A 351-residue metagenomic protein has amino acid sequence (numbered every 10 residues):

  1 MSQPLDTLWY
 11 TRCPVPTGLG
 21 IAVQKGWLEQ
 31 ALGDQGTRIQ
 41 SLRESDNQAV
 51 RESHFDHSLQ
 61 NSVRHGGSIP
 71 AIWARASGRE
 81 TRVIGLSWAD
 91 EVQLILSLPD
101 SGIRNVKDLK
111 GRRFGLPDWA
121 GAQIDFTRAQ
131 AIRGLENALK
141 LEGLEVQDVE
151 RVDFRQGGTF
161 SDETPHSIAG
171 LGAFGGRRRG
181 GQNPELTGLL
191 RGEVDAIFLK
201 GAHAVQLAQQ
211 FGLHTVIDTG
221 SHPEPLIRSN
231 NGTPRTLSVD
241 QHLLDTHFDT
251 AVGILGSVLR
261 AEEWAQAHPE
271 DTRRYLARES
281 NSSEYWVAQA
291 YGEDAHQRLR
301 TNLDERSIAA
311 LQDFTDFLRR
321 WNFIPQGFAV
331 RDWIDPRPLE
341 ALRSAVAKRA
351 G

Functional and structural regions predicted by a protein language model:
M1-D6, K348-G351: Short, low-complexity disordered leader/linker segments with a strong preference for bacterial N-terminal type II
P4-Q147, R151-R155, D162: Short, glycine-/small- and polar/acidic-enriched structural segments that line small-molecule recognition paths
Q30-G33, P223-I227, R298-R306: Short, solvent-exposed loop/beta-turn-alpha elements that line the ligand-binding surface or hinge of extracytoplasmic
D34-L42, G143-R151, S280-G292, I324-D332: Short, surface-exposed acidic
I69, F160-L276: Pocket-lining segment of extracytoplasmic ligand-binding domains
R82-A89, E150-F154, G212-N231, A329: Short beta-strand->loop
H247-F323: Secondary-structure end/capping motifs
L318-G351: Conserved C-terminal helix/tail region of periplasmic/extracytoplasmic solute-binding proteins
